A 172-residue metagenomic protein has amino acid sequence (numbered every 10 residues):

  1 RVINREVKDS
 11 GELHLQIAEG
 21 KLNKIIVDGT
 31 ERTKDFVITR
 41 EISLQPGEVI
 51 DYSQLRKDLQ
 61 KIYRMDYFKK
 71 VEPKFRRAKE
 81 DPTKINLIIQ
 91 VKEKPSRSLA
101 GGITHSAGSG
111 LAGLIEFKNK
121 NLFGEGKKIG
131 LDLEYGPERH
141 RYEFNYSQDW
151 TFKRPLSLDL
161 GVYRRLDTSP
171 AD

Functional and structural regions predicted by a protein language model:
R1-A107, E116, G130-W150: Periplasmic polypeptide-binding modules associated with outer-membrane biogenesis and secretion
E48, R97, S109-L111, F123-E125 (+2 more regions): Gram-negative outer-membrane beta-barrel proteins
S96-S98, P155-D172: Transmembrane beta-strand segments of outer-membrane beta-barrel domains in Gram-negative and organellar OMPs
L122-K128, W150-S157: Short loop/turn motifs that connect adjacent beta-strands in outer-membrane beta-barrel proteins
